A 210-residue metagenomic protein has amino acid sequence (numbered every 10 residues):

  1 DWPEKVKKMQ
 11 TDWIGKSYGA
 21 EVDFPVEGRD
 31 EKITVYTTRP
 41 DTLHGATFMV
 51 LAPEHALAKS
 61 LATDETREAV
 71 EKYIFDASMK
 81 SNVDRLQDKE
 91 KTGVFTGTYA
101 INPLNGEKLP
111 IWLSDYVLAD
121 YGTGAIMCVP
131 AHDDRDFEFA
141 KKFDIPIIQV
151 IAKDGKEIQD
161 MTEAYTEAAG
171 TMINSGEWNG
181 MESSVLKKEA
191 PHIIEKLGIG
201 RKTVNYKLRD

Functional and structural regions predicted by a protein language model:
D1-I33, P40, A56, A125-D210: Residue patterns forming the tRNA-binding/recognition surfaces of aminoacyl-tRNA synthetases and related DALR
G19-V22, H55-D154, Q159: Catalytic alpha/beta core of large soluble enzyme barrels
V26-G28, F48, E54-H55, L104 (+2 more regions): A broadly conserved detector of short glycine/acidic/proline-rich loop/turn motifs that flank catalytic sites and bind
E31, A46, G106-K108, G122-G124 (+1 more regions): Short coil/turn connectors at secondary-structure junctions
I33-Y36, L43-L51, L109-L113, M127-C128: Short hydrophobic-aromatic micro-motifs
T38, P53, A62-E65, M181: Short coil/turn linker and secondary-structure boundary residues
M49, L61-A62, W178, G200: A general boundary/transition motif marking the beginning of the first structured unit of a protein
